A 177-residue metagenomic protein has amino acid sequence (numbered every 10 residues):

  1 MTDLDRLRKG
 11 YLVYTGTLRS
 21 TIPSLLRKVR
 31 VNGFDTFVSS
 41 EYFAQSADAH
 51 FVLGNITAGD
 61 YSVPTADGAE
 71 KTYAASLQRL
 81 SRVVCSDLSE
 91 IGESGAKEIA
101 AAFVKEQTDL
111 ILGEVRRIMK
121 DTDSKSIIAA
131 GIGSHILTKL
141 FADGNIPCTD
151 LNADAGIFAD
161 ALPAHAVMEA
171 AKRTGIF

Functional and structural regions predicted by a protein language model:
M1-F177: Helical "lid/coupling" subdomains associated with nucleotide-phosphate turnover
